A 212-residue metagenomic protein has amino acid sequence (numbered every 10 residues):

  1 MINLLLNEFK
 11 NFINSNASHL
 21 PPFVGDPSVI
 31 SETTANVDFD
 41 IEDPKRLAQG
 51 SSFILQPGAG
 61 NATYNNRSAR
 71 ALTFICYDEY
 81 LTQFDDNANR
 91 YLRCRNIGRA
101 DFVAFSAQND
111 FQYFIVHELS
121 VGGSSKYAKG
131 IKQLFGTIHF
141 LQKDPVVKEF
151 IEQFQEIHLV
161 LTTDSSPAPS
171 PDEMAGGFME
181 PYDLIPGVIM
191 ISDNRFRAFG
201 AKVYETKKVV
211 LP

Functional and structural regions predicted by a protein language model:
M1, L47-N61, S68, Y127-K129 (+2 more regions): Intrinsically disordered, low-complexity Ser/Thr/Pro/Gly-rich regulatory segments
M1-E79: Charge-rich, low-complexity N-terminal segments
F9-F12, F150-P212: Domain-level recognition of nuclease-like catalytic cores that cleave nucleotide substrates
A62-Q108: Active-site metal-binding core of divalent-cation-utilizing nuclease and nuclease-like domains
Y91, V121-S125, S166-S170: Short acidic, S/G/P-rich loop/turn micro-motifs used as interaction or catalytic elements
F102-A104, Y113-V121: Conserved catalytic cores of phosphodiester-cleaving nucleases, focusing on short active-site segments
F105-D110, D164-S166: Short, flexible beta-strand-to-coil junctions
S124-S166: Catalytic cores of nucleic-acid endonucleases
